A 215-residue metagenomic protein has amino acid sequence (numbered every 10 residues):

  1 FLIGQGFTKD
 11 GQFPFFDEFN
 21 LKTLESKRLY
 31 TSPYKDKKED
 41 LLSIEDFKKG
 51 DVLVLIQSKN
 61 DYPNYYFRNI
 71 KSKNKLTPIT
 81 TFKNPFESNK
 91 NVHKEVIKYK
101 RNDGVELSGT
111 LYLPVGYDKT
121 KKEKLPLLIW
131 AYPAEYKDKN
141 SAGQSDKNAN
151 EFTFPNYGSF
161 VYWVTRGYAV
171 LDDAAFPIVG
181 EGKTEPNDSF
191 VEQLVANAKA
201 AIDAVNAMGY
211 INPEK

Functional and structural regions predicted by a protein language model:
G4, K9, D17, E185-Q193: Eukaryotic, compositionally biased intrinsically disordered regions
Q5, G11-F13, E45, I97: Short non-domain terminal segments
F7-K9, T31-K35, S88: Short, solvent-exposed secondary-structure boundary motifs
F7-Q12, S58-Y62: Short glycine/acidic-enriched loop and turn motifs that connect beta-strands
F15-P33, R68-P78: Surface-exposed loop/turn elements that mediate protein-protein interactions on large endomembrane-trafficking
E18-L24, T31-K35, D40-K48, V54: Extended, charged coiled-coil "arm/hinge" scaffolds of SMC/Rad50-like chromosome-maintenance ATPases and other large
D40-K215: Serine-hydrolase catalytic core recognition
